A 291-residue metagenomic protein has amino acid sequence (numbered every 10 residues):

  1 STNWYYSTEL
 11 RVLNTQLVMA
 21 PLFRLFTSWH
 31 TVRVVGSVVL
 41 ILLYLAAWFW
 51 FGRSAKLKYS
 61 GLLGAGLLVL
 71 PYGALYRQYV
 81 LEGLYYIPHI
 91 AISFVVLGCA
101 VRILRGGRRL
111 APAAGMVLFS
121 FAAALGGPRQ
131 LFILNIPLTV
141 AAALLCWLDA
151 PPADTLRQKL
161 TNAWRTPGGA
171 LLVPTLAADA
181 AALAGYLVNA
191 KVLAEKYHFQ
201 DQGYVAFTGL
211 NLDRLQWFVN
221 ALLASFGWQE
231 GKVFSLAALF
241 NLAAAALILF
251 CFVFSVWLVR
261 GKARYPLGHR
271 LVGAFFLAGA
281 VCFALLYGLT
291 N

Functional and structural regions predicted by a protein language model:
T2-A20, H30-T31: Membrane-proximal lumenal/periplasmic loop motifs of glycosylation machinery
T8, V12, A55-L104, G126 (+1 more regions): Membrane-interface micro-motifs in multi-pass membrane enzymes
L17-L40, Y44, K56, E230-V233: Juxtamembrane segments of multi-pass membrane glycosylation machinery that transfer sugars from lipid-linked donors
V35-Y59, V95, F250-V256: Transmembrane-helix motifs of polytopic, lipid-linked glycan transferases
L67, G115-S120, P137, T175-D179 (+1 more regions): Transmembrane alpha-helix segments characteristic of polytopic inner-membrane glycan-assembly/cell-envelope
S93-A111, L148-A153: Membrane-interface transmembrane helices that cradle and orient dolichyl/undecaprenyl
A111-T139: Membrane-interface alpha helices of multi-pass inner-membrane proteins
A142-A150, S235-H269: Hydrophobic, aromatic-rich transmembrane alpha-helices and their immediate juxtamembrane boundary segments
